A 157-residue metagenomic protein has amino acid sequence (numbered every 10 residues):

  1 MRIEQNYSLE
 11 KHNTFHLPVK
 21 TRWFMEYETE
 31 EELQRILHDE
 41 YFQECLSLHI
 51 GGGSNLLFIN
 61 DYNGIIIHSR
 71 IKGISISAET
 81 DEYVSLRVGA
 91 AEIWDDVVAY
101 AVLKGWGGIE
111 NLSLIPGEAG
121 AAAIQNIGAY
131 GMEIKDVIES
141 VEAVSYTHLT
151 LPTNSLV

Functional and structural regions predicted by a protein language model:
R2-E133, V137, V141: Anion-binding (especially nucleotide phosphate/pyrophosphate-binding) glycine-rich loop and adjoining beta-alpha core
A143-S145: Acidic, proline/serine/threonine- and glycine-rich low-complexity intrinsically disordered segments
T147-T153: Conserved small/polar residues in nucleotide/adenosyl-binding loops
